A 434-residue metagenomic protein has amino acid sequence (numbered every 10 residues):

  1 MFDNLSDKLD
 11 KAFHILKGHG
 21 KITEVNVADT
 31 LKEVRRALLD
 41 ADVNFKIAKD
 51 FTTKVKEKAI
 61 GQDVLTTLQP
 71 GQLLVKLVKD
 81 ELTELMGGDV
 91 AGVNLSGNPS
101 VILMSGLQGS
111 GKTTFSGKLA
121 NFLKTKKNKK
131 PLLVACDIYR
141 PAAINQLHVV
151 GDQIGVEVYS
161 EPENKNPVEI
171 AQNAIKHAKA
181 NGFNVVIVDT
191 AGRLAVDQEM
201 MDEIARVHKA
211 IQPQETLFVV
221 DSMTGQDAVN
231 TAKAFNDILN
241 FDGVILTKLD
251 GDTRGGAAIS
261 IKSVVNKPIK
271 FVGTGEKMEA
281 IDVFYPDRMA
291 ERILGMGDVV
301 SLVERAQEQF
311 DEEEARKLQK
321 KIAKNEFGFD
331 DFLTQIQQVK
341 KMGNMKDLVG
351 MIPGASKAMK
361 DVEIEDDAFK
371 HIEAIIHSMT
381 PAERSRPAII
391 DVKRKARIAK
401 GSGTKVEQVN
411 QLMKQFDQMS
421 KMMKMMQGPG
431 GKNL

Functional and structural regions predicted by a protein language model:
M1, H19, N26, T66 (+16 more regions): Replace "in large, NTP-powered and nucleic-acid-processing enzymes" with "in large, NTP-powered factors and other
F2-H19, R288-L434: Long amphipathic alpha-helical segments used for membrane anchoring, targeting, substrate engagement, or oligomerization
S6-K8, V25-R35, A280-I281, P387-K393: Short acidic alpha-helix initiation/capping motifs at coil-to-helix transition points, especially at protein N-termini
L9-C136, A143-N164, A171-A180, N184-T190: Primarily NTPase-proximal linker/entry elements flanking Walker-type ATP/GTP-binding cores
L16, D42, V78, L107 (+9 more regions): Residue-level signature of catalytic and energy-coupling elements of molecular machines, predominantly ATP/GTP-dependent
G109-S110, Y139-P141, K165-P167, G192-V196 (+2 more regions): Short, small-residue-enriched loops and turns at beta-alpha junctions that line or gate enzyme active sites
K127-L132, I154-V158, N184-V186, I211-T216 (+2 more regions): Short, surface-exposed connector motifs at secondary-structure boundaries
A171-I175, K179, F183, A195 (+2 more regions): Conserved phosphate-handling catalytic cores of large alpha/beta enzymes
